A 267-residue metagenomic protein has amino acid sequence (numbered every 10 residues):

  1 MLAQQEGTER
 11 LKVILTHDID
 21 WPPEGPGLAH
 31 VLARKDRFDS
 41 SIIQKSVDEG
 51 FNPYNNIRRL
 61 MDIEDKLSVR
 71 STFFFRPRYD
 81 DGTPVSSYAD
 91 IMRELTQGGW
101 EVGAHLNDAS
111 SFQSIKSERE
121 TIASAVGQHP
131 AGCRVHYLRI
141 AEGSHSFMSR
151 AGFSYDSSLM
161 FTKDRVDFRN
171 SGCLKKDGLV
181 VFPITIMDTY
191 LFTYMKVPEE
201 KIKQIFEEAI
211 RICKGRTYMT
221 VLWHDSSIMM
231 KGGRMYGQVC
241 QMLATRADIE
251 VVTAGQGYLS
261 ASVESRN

Functional and structural regions predicted by a protein language model:
M1-F182, E200-V221, I228-N267: Catalytic alpha-helical scaffold of carbohydrate-active enzymes acting on polysaccharides/glycoconjugates
V181-M195: Positively charged, amphipathic and often flexible ligand-engagement surfaces
M187, S226-I228: Short, glycine-/Ser/Thr-/acidic-enriched flexible segments
